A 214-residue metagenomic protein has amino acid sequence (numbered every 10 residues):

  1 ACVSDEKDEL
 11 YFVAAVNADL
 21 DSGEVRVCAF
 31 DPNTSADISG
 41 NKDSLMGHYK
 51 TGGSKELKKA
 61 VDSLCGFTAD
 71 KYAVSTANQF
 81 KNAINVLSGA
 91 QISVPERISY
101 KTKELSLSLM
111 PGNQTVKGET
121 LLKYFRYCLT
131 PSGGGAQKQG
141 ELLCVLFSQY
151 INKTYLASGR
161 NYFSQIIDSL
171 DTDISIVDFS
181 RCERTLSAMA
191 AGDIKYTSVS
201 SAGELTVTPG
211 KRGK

Functional and structural regions predicted by a protein language model:
A1, F12-N17: Short beta-strand scaffold segments in enzyme catalytic cores
V3, K7, S22, R26 (+2 more regions): C-terminal solvent-exposed extensions
D5-E6, A18-S22, P32-S35, A77-F80 (+6 more regions): Solvent-exposed coil/turn segments that connect beta secondary-structure elements in extracytoplasmic/periplasmic
D8-V13, S22-F30, E56, F67 (+6 more regions): Extracytoplasmic
F12, S54-D62, A77-K81, N85 (+4 more regions): Extracytoplasmic/secreted envelope proteins and their assembly/folding machinery, especially bacterial periplasmic
D43-T51, L64-K71, R126-G134, F147-N152 (+2 more regions): Second-shell loop/turn segments in exported
K50-M110, D173, V177: Amphipathic, coiled-coil-like alpha-helical scaffolding segments used for oligomerization/assembly
N85-Y162, L170: Flexible, polar/acidic helix-loop-strand segments at domain edges
